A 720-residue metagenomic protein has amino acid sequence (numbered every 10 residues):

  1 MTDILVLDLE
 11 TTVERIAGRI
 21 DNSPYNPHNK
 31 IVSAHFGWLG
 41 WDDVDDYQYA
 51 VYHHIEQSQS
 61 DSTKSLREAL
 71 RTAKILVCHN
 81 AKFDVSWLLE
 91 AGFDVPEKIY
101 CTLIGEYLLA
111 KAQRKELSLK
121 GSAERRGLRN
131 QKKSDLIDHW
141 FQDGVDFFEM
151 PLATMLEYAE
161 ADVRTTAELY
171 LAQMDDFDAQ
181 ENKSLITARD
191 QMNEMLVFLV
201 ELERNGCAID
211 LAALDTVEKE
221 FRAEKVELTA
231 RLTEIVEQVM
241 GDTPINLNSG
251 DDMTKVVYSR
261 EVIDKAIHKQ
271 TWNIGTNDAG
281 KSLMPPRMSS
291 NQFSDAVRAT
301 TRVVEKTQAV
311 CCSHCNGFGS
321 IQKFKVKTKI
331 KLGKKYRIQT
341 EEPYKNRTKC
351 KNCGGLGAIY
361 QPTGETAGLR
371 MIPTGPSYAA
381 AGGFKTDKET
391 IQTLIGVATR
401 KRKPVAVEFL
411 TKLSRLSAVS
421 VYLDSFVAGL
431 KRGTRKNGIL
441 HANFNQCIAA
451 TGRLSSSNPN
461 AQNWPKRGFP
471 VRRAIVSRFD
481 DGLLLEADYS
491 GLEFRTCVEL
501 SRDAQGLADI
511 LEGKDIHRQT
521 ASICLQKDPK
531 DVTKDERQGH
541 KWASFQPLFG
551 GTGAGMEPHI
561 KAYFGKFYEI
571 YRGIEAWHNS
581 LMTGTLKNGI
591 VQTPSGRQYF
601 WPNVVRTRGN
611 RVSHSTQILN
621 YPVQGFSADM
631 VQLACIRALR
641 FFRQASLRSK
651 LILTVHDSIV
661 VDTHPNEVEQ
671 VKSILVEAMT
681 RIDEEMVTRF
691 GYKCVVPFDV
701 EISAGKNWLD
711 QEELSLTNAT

Functional and structural regions predicted by a protein language model:
M1-E10, R15, S33, D45 (+5 more regions): Conserved "right-hand" nucleotidyltransferase catalytic core of DNA-directed polymerases
V6-L7, C78-H79, Y100-L103, R478-L492 (+1 more regions): Conserved catalytic palm subdomain of right-hand nucleotidyl-transferase polymerases, strongest for RNA-directed enzymes
L9-A17, Y489-T496: Short acidic, Gly/Ser-rich segments with clustered Asp/Glu that frequently serve as metal-coordination loops in enzyme
N29, G40-D178, T276, R518-L525 (+2 more regions): Active-site-proximal helix-loop-helix substrate-binding element of RNase H-like nuclease domains
K82-F93, G105-A110, M253-V262, S490-Q505 (+1 more regions): Short active-site loop/helix that positions an aromatic residue
V197-V200, R204, T307-K327, K335-R337 (+10 more regions): Conserved catalytic core of nucleic-acid polymerases
N205, T216-D251, Y563-L581, N666-T720: Polymerase palm active-site segment centered on the conserved acidic dipeptide of motif C
N443-P529: Function-dense linear segments that define catalytic or interfacial modules in macromolecule-processing proteins
